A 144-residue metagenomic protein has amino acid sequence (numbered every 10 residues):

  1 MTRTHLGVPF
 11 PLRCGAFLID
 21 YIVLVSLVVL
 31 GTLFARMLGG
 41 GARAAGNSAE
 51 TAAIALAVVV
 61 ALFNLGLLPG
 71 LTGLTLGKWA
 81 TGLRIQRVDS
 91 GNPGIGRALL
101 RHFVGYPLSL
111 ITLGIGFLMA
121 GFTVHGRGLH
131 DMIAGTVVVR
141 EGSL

Functional and structural regions predicted by a protein language model:
M1-G114, G128, M132-L144: Short, small/hydrophobic-residue-rich motifs at membrane-helix boundaries and re-entrant hairpins of integral membrane
T112-V124: Glycine-rich flap/beta-hairpin and adjacent strands of clan AA aspartyl proteases
